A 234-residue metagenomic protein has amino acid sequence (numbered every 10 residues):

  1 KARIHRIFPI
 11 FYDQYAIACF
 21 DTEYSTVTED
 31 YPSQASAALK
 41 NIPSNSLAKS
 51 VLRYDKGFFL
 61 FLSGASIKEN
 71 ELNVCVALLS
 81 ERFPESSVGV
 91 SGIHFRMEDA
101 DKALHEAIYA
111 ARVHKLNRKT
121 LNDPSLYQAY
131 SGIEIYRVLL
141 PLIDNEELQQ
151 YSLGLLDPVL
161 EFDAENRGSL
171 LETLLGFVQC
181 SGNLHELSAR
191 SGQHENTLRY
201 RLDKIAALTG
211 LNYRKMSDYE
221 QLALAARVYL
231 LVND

Functional and structural regions predicted by a protein language model:
K1-D234: Cytosolic nucleotide-utilizing catalytic cores of signal-transduction proteins
